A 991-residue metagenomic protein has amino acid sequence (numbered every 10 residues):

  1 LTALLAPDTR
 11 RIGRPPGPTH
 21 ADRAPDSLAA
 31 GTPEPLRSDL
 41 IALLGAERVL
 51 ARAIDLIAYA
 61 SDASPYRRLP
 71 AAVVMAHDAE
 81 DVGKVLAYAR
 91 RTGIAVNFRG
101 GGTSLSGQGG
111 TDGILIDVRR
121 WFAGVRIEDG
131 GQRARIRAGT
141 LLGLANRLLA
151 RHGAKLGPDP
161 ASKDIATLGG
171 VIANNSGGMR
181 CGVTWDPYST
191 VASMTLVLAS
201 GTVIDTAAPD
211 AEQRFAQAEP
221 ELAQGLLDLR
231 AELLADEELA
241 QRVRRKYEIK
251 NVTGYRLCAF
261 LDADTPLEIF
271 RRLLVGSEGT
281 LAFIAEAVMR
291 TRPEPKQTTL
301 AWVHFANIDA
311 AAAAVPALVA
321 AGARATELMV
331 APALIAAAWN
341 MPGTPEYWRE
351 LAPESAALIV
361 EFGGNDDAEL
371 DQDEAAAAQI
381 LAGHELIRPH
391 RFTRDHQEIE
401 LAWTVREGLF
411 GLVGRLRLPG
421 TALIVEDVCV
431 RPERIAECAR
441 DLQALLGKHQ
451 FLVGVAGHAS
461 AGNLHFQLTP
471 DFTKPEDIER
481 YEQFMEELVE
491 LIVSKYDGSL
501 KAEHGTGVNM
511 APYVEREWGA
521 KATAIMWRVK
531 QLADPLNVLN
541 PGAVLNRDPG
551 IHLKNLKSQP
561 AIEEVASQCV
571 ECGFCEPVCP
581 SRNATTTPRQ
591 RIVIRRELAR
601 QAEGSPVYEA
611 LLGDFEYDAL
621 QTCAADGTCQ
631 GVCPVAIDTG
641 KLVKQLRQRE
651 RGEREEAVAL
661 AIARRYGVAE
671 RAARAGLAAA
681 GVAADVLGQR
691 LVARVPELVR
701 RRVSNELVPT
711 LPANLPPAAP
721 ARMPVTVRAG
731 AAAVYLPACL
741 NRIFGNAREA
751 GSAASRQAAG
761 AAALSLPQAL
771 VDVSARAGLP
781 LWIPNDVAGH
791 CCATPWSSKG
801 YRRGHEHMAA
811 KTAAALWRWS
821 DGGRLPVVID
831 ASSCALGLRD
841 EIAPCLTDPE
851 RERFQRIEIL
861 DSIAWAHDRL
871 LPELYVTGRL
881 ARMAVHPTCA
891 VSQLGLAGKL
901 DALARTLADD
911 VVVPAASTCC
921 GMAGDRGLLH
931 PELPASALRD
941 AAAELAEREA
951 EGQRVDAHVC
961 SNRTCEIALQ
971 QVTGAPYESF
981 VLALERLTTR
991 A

Functional and structural regions predicted by a protein language model:
L1-A87, R91, G101-Q132, P209 (+5 more regions): N-terminal flexible segment immediately upstream of the FAD-binding catalytic core in FAD-dependent oxidoreductases
L40, S64-V96, I114-A161, S176-L226 (+3 more regions): N-terminal glycine-rich flavin-associated loop
A53, Y59, A259-T265, R271-Q483 (+3 more regions): C-terminal substrate-recognition/cap domain of FAD-linked oxidoreductases
L168-A263, L267-A338, A352-I359, R582-G604 (+1 more regions): Mobile "lid/hinge" segments at catalytic clefts and subdomain interfaces of large enzymes
V514-R516, I551-E571, A602-A625: Ferredoxin-like iron-sulfur electron-transfer modules
D534, G640-A991: Iron-sulfur cluster-binding electron-transfer modules in prokaryotic oxidoreductases
N537, P541-A543, F574-E597, T622-R649 (+2 more regions): Iron-sulfur cluster-binding cysteine motifs and their immediate structural context in ferredoxin-like electron-transfer
L545, I551, R582-F615, A636-I662 (+1 more regions): Non-heme iron-sulfur electron-transfer modules
